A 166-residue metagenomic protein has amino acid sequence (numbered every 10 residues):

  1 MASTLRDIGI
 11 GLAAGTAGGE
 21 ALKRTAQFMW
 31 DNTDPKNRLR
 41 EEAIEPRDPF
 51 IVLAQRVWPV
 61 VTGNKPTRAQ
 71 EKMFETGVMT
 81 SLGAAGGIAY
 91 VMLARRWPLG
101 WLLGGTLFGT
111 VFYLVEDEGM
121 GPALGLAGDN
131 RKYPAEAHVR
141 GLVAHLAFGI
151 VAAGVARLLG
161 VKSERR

Functional and structural regions predicted by a protein language model:
M1-R166: Short amphipathic, positively biased membrane-proximal segments that drive organelle/inner-membrane targeting
